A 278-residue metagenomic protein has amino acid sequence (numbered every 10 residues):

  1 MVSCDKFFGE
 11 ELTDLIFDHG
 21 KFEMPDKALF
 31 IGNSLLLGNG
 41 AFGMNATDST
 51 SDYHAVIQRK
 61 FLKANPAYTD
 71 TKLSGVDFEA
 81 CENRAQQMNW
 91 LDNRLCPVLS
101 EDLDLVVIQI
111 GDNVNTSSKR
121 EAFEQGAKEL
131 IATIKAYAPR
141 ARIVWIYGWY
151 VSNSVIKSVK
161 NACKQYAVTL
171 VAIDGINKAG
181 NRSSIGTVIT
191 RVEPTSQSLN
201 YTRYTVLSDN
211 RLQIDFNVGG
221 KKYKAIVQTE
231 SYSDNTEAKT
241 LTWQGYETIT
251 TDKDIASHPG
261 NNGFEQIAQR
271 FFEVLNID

Functional and structural regions predicted by a protein language model:
M1-E23, D278: Bacterial Sec-dependent N-terminal signal peptides
K27-L29, L37-S118, S154: Conserved SGNH/GDSL esterase-like catalytic core that processes O-acyl groups on lipids and polysaccharides
I31-G32, I146: Short hydrophobic segments within beta-strands
Y68, Y137-R142: A short helix->loop->beta-strand "cap" motif at the edges of active sites that frequently abuts
A122-E129: Charged helix-capping and loop-helix junction motifs
R142-T187, R191-R203, L207-G219, I226: Substrate-gating cap/lid alpha-helix
T195-D278: Histidine-centered active-site loop/cap adjacent to the catalytic His in serine esterases/O-acetyl transfer systems
